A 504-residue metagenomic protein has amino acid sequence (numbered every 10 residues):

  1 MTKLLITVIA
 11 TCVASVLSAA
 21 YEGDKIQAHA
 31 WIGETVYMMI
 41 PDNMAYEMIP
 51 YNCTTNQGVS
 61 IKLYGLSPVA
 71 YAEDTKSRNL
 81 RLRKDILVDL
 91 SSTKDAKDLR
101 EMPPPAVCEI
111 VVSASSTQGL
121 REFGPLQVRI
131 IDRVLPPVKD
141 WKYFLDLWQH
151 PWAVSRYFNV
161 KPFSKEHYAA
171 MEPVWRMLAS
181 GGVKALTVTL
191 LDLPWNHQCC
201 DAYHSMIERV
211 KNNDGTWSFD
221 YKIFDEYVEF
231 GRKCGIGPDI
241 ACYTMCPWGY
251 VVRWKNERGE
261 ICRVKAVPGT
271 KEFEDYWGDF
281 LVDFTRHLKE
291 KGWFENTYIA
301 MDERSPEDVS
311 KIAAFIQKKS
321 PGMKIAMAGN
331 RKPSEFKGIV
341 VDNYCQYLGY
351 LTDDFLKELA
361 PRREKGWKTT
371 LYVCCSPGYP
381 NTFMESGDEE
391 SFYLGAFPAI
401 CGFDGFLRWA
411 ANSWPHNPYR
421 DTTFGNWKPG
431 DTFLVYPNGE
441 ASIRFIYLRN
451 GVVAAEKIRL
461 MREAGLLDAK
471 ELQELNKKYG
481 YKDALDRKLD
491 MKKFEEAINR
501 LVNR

Functional and structural regions predicted by a protein language model:
K3-S15: Sec-dependent N-terminal signal peptides
A20-D42: Beta-sheet-dominated interaction scaffolds and their linkers
E22, N43-L99: Surface-exposed binding patches on compact interaction domains or structured appendages
G33-M39, M102-V111: Short, solvent-exposed loop/turn segments enriched in Ser/Thr/Gly
P50, S92, K97-E101, C108-Q118 (+3 more regions): Aromatic-lined carbohydrate-binding surfaces of glycoside hydrolases
P104, A169-A170, K222-I223, E307-D308 (+2 more regions): Short, glycine/acidic-rich beta->alpha junctions
V251-W254, K265-G269, F273, W277-R331 (+1 more regions): Catalytic domains of carbohydrate-active enzymes that cleave complex glycans
N343-W427: Catalytic-core region of carbohydrate-active enzymes that cleave or remodel glycosidic bonds
